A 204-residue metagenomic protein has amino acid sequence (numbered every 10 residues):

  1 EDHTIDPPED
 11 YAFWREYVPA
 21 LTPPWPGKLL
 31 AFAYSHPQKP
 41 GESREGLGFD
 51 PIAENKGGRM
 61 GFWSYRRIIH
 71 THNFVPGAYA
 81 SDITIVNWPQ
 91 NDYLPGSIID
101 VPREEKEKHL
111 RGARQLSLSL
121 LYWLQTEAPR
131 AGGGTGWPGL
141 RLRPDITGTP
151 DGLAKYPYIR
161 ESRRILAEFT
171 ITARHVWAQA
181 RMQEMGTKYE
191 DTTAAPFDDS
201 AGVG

Functional and structural regions predicted by a protein language model:
E1-G204: Flavin (FAD/FMN)-binding glycine-rich loop and adjacent Rossmann-like elements that form
